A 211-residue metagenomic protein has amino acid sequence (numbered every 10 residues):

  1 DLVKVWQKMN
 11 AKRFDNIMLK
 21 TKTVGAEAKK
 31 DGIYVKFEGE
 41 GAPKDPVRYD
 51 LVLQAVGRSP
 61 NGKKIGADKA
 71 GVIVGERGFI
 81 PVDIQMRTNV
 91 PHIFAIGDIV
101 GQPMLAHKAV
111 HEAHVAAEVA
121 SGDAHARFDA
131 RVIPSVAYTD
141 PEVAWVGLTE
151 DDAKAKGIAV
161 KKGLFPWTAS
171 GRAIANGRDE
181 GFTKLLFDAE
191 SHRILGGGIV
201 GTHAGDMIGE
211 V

Functional and structural regions predicted by a protein language model:
D1-D45, P103-V110, E118-D152: Rossmann-like dinucleotide-binding cores of NAD(P)H-dependent redox enzymes
N10, A67, A113, A153 (+1 more regions): Residue-level signature of catalytic and energy-coupling elements of molecular machines, predominantly ATP/GTP-dependent
D15-N16, I93, V160: Short, conserved active-site loop motifs that form the nucleotide-linked donor/cofactor pocket
G25, G71, Q85, K184-L186: Short, surface-exposed charged micro-motifs
A28-I33, V90, N176-G181: A short, glycine/Asx- and small/polar-enriched loop/turn that sits immediately N-terminal to a beta-strand
K29-K30, E76, A189-S191: Short acidic-glycine loop/turn motifs at beta-strand connectors
P46-G122, G209: FAD-site-proximal beta/loop scaffold in flavoenzymes
S121-G122, I133, Y138-V211: Flexible, glycine-rich terminal cap/loop adjacent to redox cofactors in electron-transfer oxidoreductases
